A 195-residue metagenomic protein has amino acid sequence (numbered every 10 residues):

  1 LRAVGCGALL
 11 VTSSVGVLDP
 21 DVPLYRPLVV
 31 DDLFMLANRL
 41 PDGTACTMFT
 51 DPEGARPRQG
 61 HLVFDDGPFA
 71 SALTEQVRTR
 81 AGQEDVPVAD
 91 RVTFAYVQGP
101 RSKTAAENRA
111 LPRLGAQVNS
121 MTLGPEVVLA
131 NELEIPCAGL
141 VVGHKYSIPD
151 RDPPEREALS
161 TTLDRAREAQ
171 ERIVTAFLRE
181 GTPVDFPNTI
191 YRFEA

Functional and structural regions predicted by a protein language model:
L1-I148, E157-D164, E168-G181, N188-A195: Glycine-rich phosphate- or other oxyanion-binding loops that anchor nucleotides, phosphorylated ligands
